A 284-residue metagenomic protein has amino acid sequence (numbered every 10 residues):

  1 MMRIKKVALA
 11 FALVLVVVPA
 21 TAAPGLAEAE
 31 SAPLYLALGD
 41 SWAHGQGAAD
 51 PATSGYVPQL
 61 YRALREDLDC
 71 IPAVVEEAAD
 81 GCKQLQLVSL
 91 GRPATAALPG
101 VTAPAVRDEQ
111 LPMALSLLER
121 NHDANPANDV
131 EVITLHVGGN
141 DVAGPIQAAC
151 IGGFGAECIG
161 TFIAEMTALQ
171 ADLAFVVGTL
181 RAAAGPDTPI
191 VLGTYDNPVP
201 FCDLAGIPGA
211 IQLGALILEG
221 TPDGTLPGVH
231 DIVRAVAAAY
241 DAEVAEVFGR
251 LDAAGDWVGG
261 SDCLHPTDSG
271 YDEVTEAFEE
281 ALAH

Functional and structural regions predicted by a protein language model:
M2-A27: Secretory targeting and sorting signals
E28-D40: N-terminal segment immediately downstream of the Sec signal-peptide cleavage site in secreted/extracellular proteins
S31-L34, I71-P72, A127-I133, A184-V191 (+1 more regions): Loop/turn elements at helix/coil->beta-strand transitions in domains of secreted/extracellular proteins
L38-S41, E77-C82, L90-A94, L135-G139 (+3 more regions): Active-site-proximal beta-strand/loop segments in catalytic clefts of secreted hydrolases
A48-C158, F162-A164: Conserved SGNH/GDSL esterase-like catalytic core that processes O-acyl groups on lipids and polysaccharides
Y61-D69, E119, G138, A174-P186 (+3 more regions): Sec-exported extracytoplasmic/periplasmic mature domains
L111, L173-V177, H230: Generic structural signal for well-ordered alpha-helices, preferentially at hydrophobic/aromatic core positions
Y195-H284: Catalytic His-Asp segment of secreted/periplasmic serine-dependent ester chemistry enzymes
